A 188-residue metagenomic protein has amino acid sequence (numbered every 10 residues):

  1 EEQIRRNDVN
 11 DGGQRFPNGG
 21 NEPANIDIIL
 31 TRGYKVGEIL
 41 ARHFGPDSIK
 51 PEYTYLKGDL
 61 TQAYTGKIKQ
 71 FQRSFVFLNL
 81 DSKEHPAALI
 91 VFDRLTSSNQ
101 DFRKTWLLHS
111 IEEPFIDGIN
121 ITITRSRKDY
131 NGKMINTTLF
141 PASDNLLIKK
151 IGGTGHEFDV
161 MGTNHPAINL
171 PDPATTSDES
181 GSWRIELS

Functional and structural regions predicted by a protein language model:
E1-K133, A142, G152-A167, T175-S188: Catalytic and substrate-binding regions of extracellular carbohydrate-active enzymes, especially polysaccharide lyases
T137: Active-site-adjacent helix/loop segment of glycosyltransferases that harbors family-specific signature motifs
F140, L147-K149: Intrinsically disordered, low-complexity regions enriched in Pro/Ser/Thr/Gly and acidic residues
I148, I168-L170: PEST-like, low-complexity acidic/proline-rich intrinsically disordered segments, predominantly at protein N-termini
